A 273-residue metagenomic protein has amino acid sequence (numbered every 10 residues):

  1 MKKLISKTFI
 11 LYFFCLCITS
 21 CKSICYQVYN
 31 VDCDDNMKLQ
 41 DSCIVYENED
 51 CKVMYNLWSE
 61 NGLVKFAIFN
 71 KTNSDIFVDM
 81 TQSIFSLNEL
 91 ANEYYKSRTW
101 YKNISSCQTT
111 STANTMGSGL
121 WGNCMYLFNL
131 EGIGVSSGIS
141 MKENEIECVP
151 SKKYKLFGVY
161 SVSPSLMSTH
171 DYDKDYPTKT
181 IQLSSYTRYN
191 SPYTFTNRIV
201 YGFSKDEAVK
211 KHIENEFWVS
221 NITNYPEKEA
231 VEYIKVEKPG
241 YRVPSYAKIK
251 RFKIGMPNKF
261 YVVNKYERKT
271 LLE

Functional and structural regions predicted by a protein language model:
M1-I10: Bacterial N-terminal signal peptides that target proteins for export
T19-S20: C-terminal motif of bacterial Sec signal peptides marking the signal peptidase cleavage site
S23-S59: Low-complexity, acidic Ser/Thr/Pro/Gly-rich terminal tails and inter-domain linkers that flank the onset of structured
F66-D75: Asparagine-centered strand-capping/turn motif at beta-strand->loop junctions
S74-Q82: Short, hydrophobic/aromatic beta-strand segments
S97-K179: Intrinsically disordered, low-complexity Pro/Gly/Ser/Thr-rich segments with frequent PxxP/GP/PP motifs and embedded
G158, S163-G240: Terminal connector regions
V219-E273: Acidic, serine/threonine- and proline-rich intrinsically disordered appendage/tail regions
